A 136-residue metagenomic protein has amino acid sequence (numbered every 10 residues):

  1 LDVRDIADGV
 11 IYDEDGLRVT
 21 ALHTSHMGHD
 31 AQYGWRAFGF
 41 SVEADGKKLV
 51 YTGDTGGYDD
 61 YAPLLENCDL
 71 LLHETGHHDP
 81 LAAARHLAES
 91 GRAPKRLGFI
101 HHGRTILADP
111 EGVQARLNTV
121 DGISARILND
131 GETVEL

Functional and structural regions predicted by a protein language model:
L1-D2, L107: Active-site neighborhood of divalent metal-dependent phosphoester bond hydrolases
D2-P63, D130-L136: Core dinuclear metal-dependent hydrolase active-site scaffold
G56-L136: Cap/insert and terminal regions of metallo-dependent hydrolase folds
